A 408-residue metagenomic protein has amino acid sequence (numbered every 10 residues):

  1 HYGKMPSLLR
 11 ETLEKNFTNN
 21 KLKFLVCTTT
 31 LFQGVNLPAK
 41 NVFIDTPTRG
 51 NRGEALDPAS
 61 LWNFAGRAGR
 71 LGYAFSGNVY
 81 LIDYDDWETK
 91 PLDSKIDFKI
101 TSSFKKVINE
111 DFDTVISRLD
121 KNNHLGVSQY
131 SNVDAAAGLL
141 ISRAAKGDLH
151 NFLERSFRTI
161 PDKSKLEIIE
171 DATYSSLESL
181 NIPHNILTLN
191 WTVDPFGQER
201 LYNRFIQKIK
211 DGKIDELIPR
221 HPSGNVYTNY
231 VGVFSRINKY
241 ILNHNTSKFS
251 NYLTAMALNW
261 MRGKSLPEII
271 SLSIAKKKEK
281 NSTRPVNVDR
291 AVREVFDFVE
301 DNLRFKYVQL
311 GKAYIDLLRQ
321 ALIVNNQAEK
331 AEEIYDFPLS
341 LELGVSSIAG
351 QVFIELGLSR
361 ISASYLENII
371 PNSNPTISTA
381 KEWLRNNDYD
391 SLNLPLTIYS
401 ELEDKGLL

Functional and structural regions predicted by a protein language model:
H1-T28: Conserved helicase ATPase core of P-loop NTP-dependent helicases/translocases
S7, E11, L37, N41 (+1 more regions): Conserved segment of the helicase C-terminal RecA-like domain
N16-N19, G34-N36, Y73: Conserved catalytic network of the ASCE P-loop NTPase/AAA+ motor domain
T30-F32: Alpha-helix capping/helix-boundary segments
R67-R70, F75-I168: C-terminal helicase module of SF1/SF2 nucleic-acid helicases/translocases
K121-I160, S175-L408: C-terminal accessory/interaction regions of large nucleic acid-associated machines
